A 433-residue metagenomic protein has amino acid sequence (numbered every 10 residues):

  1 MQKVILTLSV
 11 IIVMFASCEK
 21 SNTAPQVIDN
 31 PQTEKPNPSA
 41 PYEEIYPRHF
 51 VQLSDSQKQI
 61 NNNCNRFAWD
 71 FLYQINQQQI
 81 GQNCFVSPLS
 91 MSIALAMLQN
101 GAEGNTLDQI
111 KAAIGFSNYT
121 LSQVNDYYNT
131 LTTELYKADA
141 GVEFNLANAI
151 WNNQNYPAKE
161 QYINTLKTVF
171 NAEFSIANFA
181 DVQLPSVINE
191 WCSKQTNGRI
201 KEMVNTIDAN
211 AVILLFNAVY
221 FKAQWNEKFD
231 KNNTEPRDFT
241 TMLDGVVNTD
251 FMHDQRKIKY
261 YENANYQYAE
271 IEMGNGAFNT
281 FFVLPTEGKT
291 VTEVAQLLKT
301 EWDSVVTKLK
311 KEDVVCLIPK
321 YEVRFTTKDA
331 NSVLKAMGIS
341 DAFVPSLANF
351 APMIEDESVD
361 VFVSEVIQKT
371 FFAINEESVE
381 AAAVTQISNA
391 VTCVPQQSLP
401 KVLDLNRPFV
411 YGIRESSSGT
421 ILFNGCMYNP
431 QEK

Functional and structural regions predicted by a protein language model:
I5-L6, C18-F179: Detector for small/aliphatic-rich hydrophobic stretches
M14-F15: Bacterial Sec-type N-terminal signal peptides, specifically the leucine/valine-rich hydrophobic h-region
G81, L121-T286, L309-P395: Non-catalytic, conformational "gating/processing" segments within enzyme and secreted inhibitor domains
F85, I93-M97, A149, N279-F282 (+2 more regions): Structural recognition of the beta-strand scaffold that forms the well-ordered cores of secreted hydrolase catalytic
I110-I114, F229-P236, E293-T300: Short Gly/aromatic-enriched secondary-structure transition segments
P285-K310: Internal alpha/beta scaffold segment
E365-K433: C-terminal soluble interaction/assembly domains
